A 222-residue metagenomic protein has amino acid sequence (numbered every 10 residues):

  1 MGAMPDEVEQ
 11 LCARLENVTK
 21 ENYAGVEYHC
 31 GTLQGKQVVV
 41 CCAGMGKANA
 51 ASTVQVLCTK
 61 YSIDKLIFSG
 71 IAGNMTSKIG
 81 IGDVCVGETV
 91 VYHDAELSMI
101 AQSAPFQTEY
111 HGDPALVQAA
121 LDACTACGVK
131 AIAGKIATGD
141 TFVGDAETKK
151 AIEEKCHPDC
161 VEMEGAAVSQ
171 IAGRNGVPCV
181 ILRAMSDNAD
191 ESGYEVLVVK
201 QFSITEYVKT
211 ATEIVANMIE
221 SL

Functional and structural regions predicted by a protein language model:
M1-L15, Q37: Short, conserved "active-site rim" segments that organize catalytic pockets and cofactor/ligand binding
V8-E9, T19-Y23: Short linear S-[DN]-x-LW-Φ motif typified by the pepsin-like aspartic protease active-site region
R14-N17, L57: Short, solvent-exposed amphipathic alpha-helical segments in soluble enzyme and RNA/protein-processing domains
N22-L222: Glycine-rich phosphate- or other oxyanion-binding loops that anchor nucleotides, phosphorylated ligands
